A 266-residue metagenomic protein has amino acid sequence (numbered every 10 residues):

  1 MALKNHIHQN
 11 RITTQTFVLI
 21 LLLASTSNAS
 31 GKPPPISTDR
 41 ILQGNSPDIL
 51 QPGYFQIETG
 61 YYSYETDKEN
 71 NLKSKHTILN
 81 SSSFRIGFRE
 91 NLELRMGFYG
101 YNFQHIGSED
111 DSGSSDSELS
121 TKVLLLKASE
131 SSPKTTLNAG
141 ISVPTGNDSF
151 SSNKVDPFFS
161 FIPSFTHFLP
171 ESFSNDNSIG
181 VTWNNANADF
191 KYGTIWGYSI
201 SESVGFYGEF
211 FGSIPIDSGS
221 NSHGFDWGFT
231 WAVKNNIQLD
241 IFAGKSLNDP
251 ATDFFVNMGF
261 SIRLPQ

Functional and structural regions predicted by a protein language model:
M1-T38, Q266: Cleavable N-terminal export/targeting peptides
A29-Q266: Transmembrane beta-barrel domains of Gram-negative outer membranes and organellar outer membranes
